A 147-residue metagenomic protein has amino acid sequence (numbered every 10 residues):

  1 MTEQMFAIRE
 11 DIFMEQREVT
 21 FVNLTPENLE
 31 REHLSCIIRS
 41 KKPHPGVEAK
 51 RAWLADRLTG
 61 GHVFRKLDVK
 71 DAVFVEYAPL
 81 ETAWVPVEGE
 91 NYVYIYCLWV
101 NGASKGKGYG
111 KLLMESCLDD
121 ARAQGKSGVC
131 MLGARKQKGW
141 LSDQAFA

Functional and structural regions predicted by a protein language model:
F6-D68: Short amphipathic alpha-helix that is part of the acyltransferase structural core
K70-T82, Y94, W99: Conserved beta-strand in the GNAT
T82-I95, K105: A conserved beta-turn-beta hairpin within the catalytic core of GNAT-like acetyltransferases that forms part
Y96-G106, G133-R135: A short, internal acetyl-CoA/4′-phosphopantetheine-binding micro-motif in the GNAT/acyltransferase core
V100, G106-A121: Conserved acetyl-CoA-binding loop-helix of GNAT-fold acetyltransferases
A121-K136: Conserved GNAT acetyl-CoA-binding A-motif
Q137-A147: Contiguous mid-protein beta-loop-alpha structural module that forms a pocket-lining wall or clamp of enzyme active
